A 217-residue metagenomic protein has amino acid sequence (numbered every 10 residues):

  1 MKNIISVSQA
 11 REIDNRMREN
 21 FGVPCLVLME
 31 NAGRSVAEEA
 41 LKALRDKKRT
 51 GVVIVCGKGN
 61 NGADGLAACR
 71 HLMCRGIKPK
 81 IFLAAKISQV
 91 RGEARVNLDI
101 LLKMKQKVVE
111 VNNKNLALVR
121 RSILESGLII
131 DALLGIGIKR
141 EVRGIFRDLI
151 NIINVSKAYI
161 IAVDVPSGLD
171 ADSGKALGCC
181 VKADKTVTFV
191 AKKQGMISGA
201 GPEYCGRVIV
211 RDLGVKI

Functional and structural regions predicted by a protein language model:
M1-R49, I217: Positively charged, low-complexity intrinsically disordered leader regions
K2-I5, S126-I217: YjeF_N-associated NAD(P)HX repair module
E12, N20, S35, V108 (+5 more regions): A broad, structure-centric signal for solvent-exposed, well-ordered loop/edge residues that line or flank functional
I13-N20, E39, A43, R75 (+5 more regions): Change "in soluble alpha/beta enzymes" to "in soluble alpha/beta proteins
C25, C56, C69, C74 (+2 more regions): Generic recognition of cysteine residues
E38-L133, E141-V163: Nucleotide and nucleotide-moiety/phosphate-recognizing core
